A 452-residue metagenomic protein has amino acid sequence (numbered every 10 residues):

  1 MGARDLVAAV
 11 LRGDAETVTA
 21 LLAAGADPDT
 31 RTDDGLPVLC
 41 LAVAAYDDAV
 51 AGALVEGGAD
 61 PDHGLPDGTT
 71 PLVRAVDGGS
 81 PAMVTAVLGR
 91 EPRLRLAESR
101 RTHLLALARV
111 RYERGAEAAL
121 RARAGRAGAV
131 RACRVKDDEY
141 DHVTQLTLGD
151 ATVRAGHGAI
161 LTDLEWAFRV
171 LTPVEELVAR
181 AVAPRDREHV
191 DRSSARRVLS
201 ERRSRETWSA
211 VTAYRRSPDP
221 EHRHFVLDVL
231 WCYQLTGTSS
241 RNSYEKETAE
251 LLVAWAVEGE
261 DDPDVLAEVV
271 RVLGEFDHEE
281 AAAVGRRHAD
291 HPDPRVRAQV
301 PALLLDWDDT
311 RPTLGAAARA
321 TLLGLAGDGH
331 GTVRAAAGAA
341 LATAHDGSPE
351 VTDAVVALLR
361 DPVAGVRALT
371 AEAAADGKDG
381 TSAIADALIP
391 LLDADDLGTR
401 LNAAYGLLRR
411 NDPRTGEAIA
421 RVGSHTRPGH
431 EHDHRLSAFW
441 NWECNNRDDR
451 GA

Functional and structural regions predicted by a protein language model:
G2-A8, R31-L41, G64-R74, A97-V110 (+1 more regions): Ankyrin-repeat boundary/"N-cap" motif
T17, A49-V50, A82-M83, G115-A116: Conserved ankyrin/ankyrin-like repeat signature
T19-D27, G52-D60, T85-R93, A122-A124: Ankyrin repeat domain, specifically the short helix-to-loop turn at the C-terminus of the second helix of each repeat
A23, V55, D62, L171-A179 (+8 more regions): Amphipathic alpha-helical scaffolding segments comprising HEAT/armadillo-like alpha-solenoid repeats
A24, G57, R90, R123 (+10 more regions): Residue-level signature of the C-terminal ends
H189, P220-E221, D262-D264, E279 (+5 more regions): Alpha-helix N-cap/helix-start positions at coil->helix boundaries
S193, H224, P263-A267, A298-Q299 (+3 more regions): Alpha-solenoid HEAT/ARM repeat scaffold
